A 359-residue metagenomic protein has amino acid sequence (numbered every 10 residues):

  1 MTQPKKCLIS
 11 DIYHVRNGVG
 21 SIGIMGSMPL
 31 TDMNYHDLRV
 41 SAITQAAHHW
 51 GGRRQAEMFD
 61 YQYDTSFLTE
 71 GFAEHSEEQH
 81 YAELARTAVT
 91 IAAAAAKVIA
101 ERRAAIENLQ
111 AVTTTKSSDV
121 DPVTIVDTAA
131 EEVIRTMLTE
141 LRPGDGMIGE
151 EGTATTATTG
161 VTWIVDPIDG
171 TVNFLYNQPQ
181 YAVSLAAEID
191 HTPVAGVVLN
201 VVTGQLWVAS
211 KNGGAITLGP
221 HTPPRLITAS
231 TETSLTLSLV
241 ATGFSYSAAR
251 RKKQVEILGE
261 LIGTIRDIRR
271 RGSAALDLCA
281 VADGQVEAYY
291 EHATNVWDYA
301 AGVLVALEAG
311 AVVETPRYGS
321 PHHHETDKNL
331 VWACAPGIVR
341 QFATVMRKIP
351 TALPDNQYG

Functional and structural regions predicted by a protein language model:
M1-E57: Cysteine-dependent hydrolase recognition
S27, E150, R271-S273, P316: Conserved beta-strand termini and adjacent loop/short-helix elements that scaffold enzyme active sites in alpha/beta
G52, I99, D127, L138 (+7 more regions): Residue-level signal for inorganic ion chemistry
Q55-Q79: Catalytic cores of soluble metabolic enzymes centered on carboxylation/carboxyl-transfer
F72-I168, Q357-G359: N-terminal subdomain of lithium-sensitive/metallo-dependent phosphomonoesterases centered on the IMPase/IPPase/PAP
E74-A93, K97, K252, E256-G263 (+1 more regions): Oxyanion/phosphate-interacting regions
T159-T203: Glycine-rich active-site/cofactor-binding loop and its immediate structural neighborhood
A186-L278, P321, D327-G359: Acidic beta-strand-loop-alpha-helix segment within the catalytic core of divalent metal-dependent phosphate-processing
